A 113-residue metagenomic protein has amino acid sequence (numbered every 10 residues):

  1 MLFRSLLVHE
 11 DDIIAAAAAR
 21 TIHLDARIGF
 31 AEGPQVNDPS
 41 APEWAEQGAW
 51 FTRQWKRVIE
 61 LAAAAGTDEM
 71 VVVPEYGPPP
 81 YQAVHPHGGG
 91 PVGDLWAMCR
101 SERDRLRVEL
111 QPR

Functional and structural regions predicted by a protein language model:
M1: Catalytic pocket-lining loop regions of alpha/beta-barrel enzymes, especially the amidohydrolase/enolase/GH5 lineages
R4-R113: Histidine-acidic metal/acid-base catalytic patches
